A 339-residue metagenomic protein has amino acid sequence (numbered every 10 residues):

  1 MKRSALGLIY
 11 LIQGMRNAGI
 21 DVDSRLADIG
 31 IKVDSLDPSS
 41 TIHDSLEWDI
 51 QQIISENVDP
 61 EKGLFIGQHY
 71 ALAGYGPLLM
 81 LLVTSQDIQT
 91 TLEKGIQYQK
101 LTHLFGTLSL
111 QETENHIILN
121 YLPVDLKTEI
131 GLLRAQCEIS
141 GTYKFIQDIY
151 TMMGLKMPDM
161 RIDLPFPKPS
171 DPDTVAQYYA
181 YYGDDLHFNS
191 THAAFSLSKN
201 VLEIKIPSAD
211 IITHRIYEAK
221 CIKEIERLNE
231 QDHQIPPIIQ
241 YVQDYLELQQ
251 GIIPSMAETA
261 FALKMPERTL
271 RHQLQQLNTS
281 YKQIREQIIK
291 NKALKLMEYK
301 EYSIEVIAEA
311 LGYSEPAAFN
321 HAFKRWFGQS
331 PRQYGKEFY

Functional and structural regions predicted by a protein language model:
M1-L119: N-terminal low-complexity or simple alpha-helical regulatory segments that function as activation/interaction modules
I12, S55, I96, I139-Y143 (+3 more regions): Generic solvent-exposed, charged/amphipathic alpha-helical segments that serve as macromolecular interface scaffolds
L26, S55, Q147-Y150, Y179 (+2 more regions): Residue-level preference for well-ordered alpha-helical positions
P38-S39, G131-L133, S208: Short, solvent-exposed loop/turn segments at secondary-structure boundaries
I42, R134, Q234: Short, contiguous, pocket-lining structural segments that sit at or immediately flank catalytic/ligand-binding sites
A73-K199: N-terminal regulatory/effector-sensing and dimerization cores that precede helix-turn-helix DNA-binding domains
P169, A176-A180, D184-Y339: Extended mid-to-C-terminal alpha-helical interaction segments
